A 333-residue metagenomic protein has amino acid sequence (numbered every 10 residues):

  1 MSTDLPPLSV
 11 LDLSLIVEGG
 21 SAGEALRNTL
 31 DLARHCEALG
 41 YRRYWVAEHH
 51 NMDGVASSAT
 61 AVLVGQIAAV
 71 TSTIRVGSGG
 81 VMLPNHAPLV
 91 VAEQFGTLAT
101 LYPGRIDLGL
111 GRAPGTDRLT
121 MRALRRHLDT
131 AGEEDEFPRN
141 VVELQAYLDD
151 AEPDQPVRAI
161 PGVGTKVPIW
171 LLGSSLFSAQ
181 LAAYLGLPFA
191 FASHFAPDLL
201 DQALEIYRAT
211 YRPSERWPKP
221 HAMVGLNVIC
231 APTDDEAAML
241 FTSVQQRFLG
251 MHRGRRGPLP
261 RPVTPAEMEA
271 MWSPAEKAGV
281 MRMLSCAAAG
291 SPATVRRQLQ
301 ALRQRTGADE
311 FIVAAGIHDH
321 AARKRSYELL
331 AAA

Functional and structural regions predicted by a protein language model:
M1-I74: N-terminal beta1-alpha1-beta2 module of alpha/beta enzyme domains
S2-D4, R122, L128-A159, L199-A308: An alpha-helical appendage that flanks or caps ligand/catalytic pockets
S2-T3, E37, V64-T73, A99-R105 (+3 more regions): Acidic (Asp/Glu)-rich catalytic clusters
P7-A22, P84-D149, F189, P197: Flexible, glycine-rich active-site loops centered on histidine and acidic residues that chelate a metal or position
L8, C36, G40, E48 (+6 more regions): Conserved, mostly hydrophobic/aromatic
L8-D12, Y44-V46, V76-S78, I106-L110 (+4 more regions): Hydrophobic faces of well-ordered beta-strands that scaffold small-molecule active sites in alpha/beta enzyme cores
D12-R27, V81-P88, V163-G173, A231 (+1 more regions): Active-site mouth loops of central-metabolism enzymes
F177-A179, A183-D198, A203-L204, R208: A conserved active-site cap/scaffold subdomain adjacent to cofactor or substrate pockets
